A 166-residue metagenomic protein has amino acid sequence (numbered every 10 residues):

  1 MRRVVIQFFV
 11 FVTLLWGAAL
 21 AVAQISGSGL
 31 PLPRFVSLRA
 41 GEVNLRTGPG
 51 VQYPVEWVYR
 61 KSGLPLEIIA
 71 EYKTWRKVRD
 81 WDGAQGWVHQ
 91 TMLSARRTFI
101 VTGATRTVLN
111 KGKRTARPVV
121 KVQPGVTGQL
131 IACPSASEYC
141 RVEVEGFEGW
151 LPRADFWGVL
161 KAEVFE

Functional and structural regions predicted by a protein language model:
M1-F9: Bacterial N-terminal signal peptides that target proteins for export
G17-A18: N-terminal signal peptide c-region/cleavage motif recognized by signal peptidases
A21-T47, V58-S62, I69-T127, I131-G146 (+1 more regions): SH3-family beta-barrel domains
G50-V51: Asp/Glu-centered strand-loop micro-motifs enriched in Gly/Pro and often flanked by an aromatic residue
P54-V55: Beta-strand-rich domains and repeat architectures in extracellular enzymes and scaffolds, especially beta-propellers
